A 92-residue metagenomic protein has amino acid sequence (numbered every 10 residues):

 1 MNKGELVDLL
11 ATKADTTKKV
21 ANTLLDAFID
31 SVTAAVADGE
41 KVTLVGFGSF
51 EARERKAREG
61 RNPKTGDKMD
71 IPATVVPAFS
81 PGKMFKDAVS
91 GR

Functional and structural regions predicted by a protein language model:
M1-R92: Strongly charged
